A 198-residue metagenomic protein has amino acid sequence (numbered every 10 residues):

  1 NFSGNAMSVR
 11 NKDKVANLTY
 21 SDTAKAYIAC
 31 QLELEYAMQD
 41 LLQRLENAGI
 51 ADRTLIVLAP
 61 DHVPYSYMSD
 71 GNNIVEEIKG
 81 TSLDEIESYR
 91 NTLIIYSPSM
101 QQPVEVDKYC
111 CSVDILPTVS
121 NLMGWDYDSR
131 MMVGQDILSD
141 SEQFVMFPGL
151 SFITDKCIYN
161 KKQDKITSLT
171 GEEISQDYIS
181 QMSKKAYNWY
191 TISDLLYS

Functional and structural regions predicted by a protein language model:
N1-S198: Solvent-exposed soluble domains appended to multi-pass membrane proteins
